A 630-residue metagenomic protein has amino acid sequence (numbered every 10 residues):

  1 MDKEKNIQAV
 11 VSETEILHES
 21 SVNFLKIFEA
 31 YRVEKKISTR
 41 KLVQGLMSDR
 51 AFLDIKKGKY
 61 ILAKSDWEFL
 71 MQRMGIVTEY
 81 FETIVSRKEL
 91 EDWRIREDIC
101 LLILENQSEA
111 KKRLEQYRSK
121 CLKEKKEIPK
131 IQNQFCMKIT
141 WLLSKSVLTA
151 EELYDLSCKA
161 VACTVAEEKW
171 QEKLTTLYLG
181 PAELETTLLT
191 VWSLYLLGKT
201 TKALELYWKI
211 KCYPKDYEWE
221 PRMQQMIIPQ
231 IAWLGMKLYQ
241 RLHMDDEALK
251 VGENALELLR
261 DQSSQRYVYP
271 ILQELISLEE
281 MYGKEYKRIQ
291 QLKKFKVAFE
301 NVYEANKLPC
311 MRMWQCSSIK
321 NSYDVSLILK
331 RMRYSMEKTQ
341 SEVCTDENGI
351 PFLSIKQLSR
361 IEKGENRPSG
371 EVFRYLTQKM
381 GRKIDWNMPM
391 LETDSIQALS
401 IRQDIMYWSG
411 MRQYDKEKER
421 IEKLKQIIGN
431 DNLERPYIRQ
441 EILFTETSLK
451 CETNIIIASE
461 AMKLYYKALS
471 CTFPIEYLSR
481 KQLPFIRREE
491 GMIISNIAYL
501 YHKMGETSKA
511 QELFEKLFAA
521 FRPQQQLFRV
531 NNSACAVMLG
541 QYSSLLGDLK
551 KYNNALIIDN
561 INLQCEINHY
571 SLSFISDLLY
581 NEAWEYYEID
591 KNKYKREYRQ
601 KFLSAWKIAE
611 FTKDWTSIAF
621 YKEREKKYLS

Functional and structural regions predicted by a protein language model:
M1-K35, A305-E337: A short, Lys/Arg-rich alpha-helix, primarily the initiator
E34-D54, M336-R360: Short alpha-helical DNA-recognition segment
K35, L104, V147, L197 (+12 more regions): Structural motif corresponding to the intra-repeat A-B loop/turn of tetratricopeptide repeats
S65-Y80, S369-N387, S630: DNA major-groove recognition helix of helix-turn-helix/homeodomain DNA-binding modules
Q72, L114-K125, C158-E172, W208-W219 (+8 more regions): Amphipathic alpha-helical segments of tetratricopeptide repeats
E89-C100, P129-S146, L177-G198, Q225-K237 (+6 more regions): Amphipathic alpha-helical repeat scaffolds of TPR domains
Q107-S108, A150, T200, D245 (+7 more regions): TPR-repeat structural position
